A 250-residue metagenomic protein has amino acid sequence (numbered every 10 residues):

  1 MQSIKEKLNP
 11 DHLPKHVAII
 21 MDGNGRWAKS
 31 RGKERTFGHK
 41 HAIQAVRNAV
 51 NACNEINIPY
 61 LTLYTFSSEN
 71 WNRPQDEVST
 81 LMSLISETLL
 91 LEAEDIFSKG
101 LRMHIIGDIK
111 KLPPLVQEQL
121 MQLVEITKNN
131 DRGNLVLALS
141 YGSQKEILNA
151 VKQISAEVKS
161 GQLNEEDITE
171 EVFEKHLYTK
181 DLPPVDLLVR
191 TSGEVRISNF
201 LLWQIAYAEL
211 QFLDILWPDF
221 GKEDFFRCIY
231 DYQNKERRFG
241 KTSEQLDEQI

Functional and structural regions predicted by a protein language model:
M1-I250: Flexible, compositionally biased loop and terminal segments
